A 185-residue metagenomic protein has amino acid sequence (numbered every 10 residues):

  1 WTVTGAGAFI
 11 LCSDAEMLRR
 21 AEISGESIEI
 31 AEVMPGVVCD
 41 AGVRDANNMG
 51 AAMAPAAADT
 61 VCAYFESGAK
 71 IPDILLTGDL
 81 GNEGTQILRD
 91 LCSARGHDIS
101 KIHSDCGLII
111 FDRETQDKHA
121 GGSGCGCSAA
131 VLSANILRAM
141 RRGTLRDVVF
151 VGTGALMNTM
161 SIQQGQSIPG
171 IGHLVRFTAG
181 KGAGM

Functional and structural regions predicted by a protein language model:
W1-T4, A8-A15, S123-G143: Active-site-proximal alpha-helical scaffold in enzymes
W1-Y64, K101-L108, F150-T153, G165-M185: Condensing-enzyme catalytic core mediating Claisen C-C bond formation in acyl metabolism
D59-D73, A139-M140, T144: Phosphate/pyrophosphate-binding loops at sites that engage ATP/ADP/AMP, CoA/4′-phosphopantetheine, polyphosphate
P72-G78, V149: Short glycine-rich phosphate-binding loop at a beta-alpha junction
T77-E83, G126, T153-N158: Gly/Ser/Thr-rich loops at beta-strand to alpha-helix junctions that form or flank small-molecule/cofactor-binding
L80-R95, M160-S167: Short glycine/threonine-rich loop-to-helix capping motif typified by GTGT followed within a few residues by an Asp-Pro
A94-V131: Conserved catalytic cysteine-centered active-site region of acyl-thioester-dependent Claisen-condensing enzymes
L132-L137, G143-V151, L156-I162: Hydrophobic alpha/beta core scaffold segments
